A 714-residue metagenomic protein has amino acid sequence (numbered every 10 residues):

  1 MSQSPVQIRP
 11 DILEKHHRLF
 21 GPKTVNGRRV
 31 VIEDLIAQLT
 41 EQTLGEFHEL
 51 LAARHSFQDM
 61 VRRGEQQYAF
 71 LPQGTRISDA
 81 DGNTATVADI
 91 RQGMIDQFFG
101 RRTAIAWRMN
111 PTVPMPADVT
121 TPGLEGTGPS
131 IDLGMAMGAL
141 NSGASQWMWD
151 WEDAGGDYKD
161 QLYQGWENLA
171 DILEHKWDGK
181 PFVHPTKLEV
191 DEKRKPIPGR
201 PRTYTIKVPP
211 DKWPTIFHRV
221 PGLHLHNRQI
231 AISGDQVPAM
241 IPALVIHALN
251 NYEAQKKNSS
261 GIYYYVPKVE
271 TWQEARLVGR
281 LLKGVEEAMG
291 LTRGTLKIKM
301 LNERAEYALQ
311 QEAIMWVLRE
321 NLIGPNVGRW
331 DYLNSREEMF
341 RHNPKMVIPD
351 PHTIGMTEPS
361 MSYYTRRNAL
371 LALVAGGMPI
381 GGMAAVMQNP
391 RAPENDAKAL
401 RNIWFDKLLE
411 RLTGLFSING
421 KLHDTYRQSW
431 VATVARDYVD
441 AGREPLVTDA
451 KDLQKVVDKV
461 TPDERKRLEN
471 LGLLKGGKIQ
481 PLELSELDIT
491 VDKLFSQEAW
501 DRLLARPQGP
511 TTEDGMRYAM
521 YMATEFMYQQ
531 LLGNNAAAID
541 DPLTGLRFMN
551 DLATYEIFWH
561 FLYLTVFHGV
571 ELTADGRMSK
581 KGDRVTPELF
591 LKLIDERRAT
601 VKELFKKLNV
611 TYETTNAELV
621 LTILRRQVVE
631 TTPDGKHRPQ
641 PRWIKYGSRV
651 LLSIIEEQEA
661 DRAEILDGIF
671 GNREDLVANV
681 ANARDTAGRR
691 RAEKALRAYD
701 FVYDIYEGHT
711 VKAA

Functional and structural regions predicted by a protein language model:
S4-P5, Q42: Secondary-structure boundary/capping micro-motif
Q7-P22, G27-V31, F99-T103, G126-S142 (+3 more regions): Conserved alpha/beta-domain cores
F20-A104: Low-complexity, highly charged intrinsically disordered N-terminal segments that act as targeting/localization
M60-Y68, P72-V87, Q92-Q97, A117-M137 (+4 more regions): Phosphate-group recognition and catalysis centered on beta-loop-alpha active-site segments
R102-P116: Charged, flexible boundary elements
